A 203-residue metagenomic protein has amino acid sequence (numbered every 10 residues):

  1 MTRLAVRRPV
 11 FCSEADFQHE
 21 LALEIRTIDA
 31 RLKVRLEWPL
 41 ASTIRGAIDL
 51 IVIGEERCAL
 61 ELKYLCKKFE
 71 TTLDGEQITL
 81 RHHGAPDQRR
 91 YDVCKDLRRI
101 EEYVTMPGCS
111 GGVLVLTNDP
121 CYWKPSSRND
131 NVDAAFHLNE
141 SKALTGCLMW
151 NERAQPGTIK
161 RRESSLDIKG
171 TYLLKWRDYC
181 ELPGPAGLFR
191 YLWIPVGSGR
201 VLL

Functional and structural regions predicted by a protein language model:
M1-T27: Interdomain/boundary linker segments immediately adjacent to catalytic/signaling cores
T2-V6, E55, C94: Beta-sandwich/jellyroll recognition modules and their flexible linkers
C12, D16, E20, R45 (+1 more regions): Short, well-structured alpha-helical interface segments that form or flank functional binding sites
I25-L50: A short acidic/basic microdomain associated with nuclease active sites
I28, I53, Y103-P107: Alpha-helix C-cap/termination motif
I48-F69: Active-site beta-strand-loop-beta-strand hairpin of nuclease catalytic cores that positions key catalytic residues
Y64-K124: Catalytic cores of nucleic-acid endonucleases
P120-L203: Non-catalytic C-terminal interaction segments of nucleic acid-processing enzymes
